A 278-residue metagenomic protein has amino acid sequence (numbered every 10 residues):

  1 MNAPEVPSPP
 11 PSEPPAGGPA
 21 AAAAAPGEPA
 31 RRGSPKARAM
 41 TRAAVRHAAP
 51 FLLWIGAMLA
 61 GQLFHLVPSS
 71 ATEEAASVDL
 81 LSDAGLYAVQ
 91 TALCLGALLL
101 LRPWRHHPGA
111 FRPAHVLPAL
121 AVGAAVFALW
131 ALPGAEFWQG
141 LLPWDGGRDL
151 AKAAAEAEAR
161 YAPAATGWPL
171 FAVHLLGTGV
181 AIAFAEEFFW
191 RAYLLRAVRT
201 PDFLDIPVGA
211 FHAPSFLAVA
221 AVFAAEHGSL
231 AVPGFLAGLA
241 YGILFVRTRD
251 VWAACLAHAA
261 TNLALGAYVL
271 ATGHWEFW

Functional and structural regions predicted by a protein language model:
N2-E5, E13-M40: Short, Lys/Arg-rich, polar N-terminal cytosolic tail immediately upstream of the first transmembrane signal-anchor
S34-P50, A210-F211: N-terminal membrane topogenic signal
A43-W104, A110-G123: Alpha-helical transmembrane segments in multi-pass membrane proteins
L66-A71, R102-H107, A135-Q139, P143 (+2 more regions): Transmembrane helix-loop junctions in multipass membrane proteins, especially transporters and channels
E74-L80, H107-A183, R199-V208, W275: Juxtamembrane helix-loop-helix connectors linking adjacent transmembrane helices in multi-pass membrane enzymes
G96-P108, L129-G134, L244-T248: Structural signal for the C-terminal ends of transmembrane alpha-helices and the immediately following loop
Y161-W278: Transmembrane helix-loop-helix hairpins at the membrane interface of multi-pass integral membrane proteins
